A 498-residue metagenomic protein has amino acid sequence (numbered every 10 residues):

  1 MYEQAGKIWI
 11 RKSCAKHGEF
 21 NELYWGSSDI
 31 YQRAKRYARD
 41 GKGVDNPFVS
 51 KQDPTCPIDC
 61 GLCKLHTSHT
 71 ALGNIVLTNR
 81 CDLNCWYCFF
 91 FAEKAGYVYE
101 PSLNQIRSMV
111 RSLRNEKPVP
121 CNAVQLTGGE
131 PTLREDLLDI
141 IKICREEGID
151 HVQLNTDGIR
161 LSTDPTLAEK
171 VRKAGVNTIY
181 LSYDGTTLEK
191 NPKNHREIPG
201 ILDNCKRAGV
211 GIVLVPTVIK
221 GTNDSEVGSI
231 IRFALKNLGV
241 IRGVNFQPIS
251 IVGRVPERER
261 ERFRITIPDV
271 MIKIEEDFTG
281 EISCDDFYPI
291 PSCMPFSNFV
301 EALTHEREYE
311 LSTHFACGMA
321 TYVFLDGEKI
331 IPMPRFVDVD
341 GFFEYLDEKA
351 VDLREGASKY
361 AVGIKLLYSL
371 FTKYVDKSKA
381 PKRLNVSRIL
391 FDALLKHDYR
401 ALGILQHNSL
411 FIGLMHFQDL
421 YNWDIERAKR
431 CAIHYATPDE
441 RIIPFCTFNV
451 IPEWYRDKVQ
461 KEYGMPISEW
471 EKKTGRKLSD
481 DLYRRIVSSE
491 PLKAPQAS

Functional and structural regions predicted by a protein language model:
Y2-G41, L346-S498: Flexible mid-to-C-terminal extensions adjoining Fe-S/redox cofactors in radical SAM and related proteins
G6, S13-N21, W25, Y37-T156 (+1 more regions): Conserved alpha-helical substructure of the radical SAM core
T67, S312-H314, D424-R427: Short loop/turn motifs at secondary-structure junctions and domain boundaries
I75-N79, F89-A92, G128, T156 (+5 more regions): Glycine-rich, histidine-containing beta strand-loop boundary motifs that form or position
D82, I219, I251, N449-V450: Short, solvent-exposed loop/turn segments at secondary-structure junctions
G96, T187-N191, R254-E257: A short acidic, helix-capping loop that chelates divalent metal ions and anchors anionic groups
R107-Q125, R134-P248: Radical SAM/AdoMet-radical enzyme domain recognition
D203-L402: Radical SAM enzyme [4Fe-4S]-AdoMet core and its adjacent flexible, acidic and glycine-rich loops/tails across
